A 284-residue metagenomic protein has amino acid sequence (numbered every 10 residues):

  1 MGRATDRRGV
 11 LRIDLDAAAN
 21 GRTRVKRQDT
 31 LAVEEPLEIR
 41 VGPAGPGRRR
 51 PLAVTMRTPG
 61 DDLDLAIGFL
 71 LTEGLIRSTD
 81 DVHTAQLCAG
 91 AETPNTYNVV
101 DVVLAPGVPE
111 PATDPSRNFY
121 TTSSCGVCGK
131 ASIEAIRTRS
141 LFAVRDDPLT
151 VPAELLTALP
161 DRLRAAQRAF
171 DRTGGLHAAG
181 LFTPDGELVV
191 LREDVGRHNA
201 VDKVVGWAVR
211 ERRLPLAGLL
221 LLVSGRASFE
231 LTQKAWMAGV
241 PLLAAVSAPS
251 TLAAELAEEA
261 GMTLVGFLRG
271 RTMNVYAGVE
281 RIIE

Functional and structural regions predicted by a protein language model:
M1-A179, T183-P184, L188-L191: Intrinsically disordered, low-complexity regions enriched in acidic/Ser/Thr/Pro/Gln residues
G68, G74, G126-G129, G174-G175 (+5 more regions): Glycine-centered flexibility sites
A165, A169-G225: Glycine- and Gly-Pro-enriched alpha-helical subdomains that act as flexible, kink-prone "lid/hinge" or packing modules
H198-Y276, R281-E284: Feature captures the catalytic cores and cofactor-binding loops of soluble hydro-lyases/lyases that act on carboxylate
